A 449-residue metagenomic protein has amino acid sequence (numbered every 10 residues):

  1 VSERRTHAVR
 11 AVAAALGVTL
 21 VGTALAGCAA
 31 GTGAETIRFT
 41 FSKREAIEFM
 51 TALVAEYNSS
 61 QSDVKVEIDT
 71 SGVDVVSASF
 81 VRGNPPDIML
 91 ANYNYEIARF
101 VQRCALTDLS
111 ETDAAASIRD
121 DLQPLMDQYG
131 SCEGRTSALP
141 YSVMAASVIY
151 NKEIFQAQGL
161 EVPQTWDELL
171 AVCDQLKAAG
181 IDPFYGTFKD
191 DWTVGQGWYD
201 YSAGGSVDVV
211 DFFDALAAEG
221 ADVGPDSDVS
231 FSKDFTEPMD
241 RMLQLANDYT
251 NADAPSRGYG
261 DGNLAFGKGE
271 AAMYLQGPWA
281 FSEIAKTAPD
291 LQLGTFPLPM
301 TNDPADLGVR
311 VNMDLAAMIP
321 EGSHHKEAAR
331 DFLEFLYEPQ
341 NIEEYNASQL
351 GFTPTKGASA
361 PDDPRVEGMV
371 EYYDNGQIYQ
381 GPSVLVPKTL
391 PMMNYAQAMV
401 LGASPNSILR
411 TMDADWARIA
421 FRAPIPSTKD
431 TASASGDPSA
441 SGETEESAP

Functional and structural regions predicted by a protein language model:
V1-R38, R422-P449: Short, low-complexity disordered leader/linker segments with a strong preference for bacterial N-terminal type II
G33-R44, V64-D69, I88, S137 (+1 more regions): Short, well-ordered beta-strand elements
R44-K65, V101: Short, polar/charged alpha-helical segment
S59, A157-Q158, N247, A285-S348: Extracytoplasmic/periplasmic substrate-recognition and gating elements
N94-A146, L170, D208: Hinge/lid segment of periplasmic solute-binding proteins
S137-L139, L170-S227: Extracytoplasmic/periplasmic solute-binding protein
Q156, N375-P449: Conserved C-terminal helix/tail region of periplasmic/extracytoplasmic solute-binding proteins
Q175, L216-A254: Glycine-centered hinge/linker elements that transmit conformational signals in sensory and ligand-binding systems
